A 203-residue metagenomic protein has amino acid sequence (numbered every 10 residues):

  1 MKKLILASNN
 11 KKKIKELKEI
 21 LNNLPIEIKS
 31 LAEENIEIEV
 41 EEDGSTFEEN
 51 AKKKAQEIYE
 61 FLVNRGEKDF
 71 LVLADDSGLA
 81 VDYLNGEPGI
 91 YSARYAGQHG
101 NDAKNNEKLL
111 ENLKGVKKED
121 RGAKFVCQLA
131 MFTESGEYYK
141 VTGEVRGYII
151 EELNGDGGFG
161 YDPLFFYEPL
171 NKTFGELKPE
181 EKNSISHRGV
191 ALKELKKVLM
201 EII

Functional and structural regions predicted by a protein language model:
K2-I5, K11-I203: Anionic-ligand binding patches
